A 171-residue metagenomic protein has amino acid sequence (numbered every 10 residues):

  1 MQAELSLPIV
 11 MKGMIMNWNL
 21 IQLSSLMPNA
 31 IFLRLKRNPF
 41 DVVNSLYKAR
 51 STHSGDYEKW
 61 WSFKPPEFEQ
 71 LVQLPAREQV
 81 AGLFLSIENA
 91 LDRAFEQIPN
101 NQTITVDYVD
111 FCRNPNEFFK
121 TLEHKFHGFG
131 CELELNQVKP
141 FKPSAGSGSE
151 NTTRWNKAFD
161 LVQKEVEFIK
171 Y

Functional and structural regions predicted by a protein language model:
M1-L35: PAPS-dependent sulfotransferase catalytic domain
M14-N17, P39, D110-C112: Short, flexible loop/turn elements at secondary-structure junctions
N17-I21, V43, P115: Short, well-ordered alpha-helical microsegments
Q22-P65: Long, well-ordered mid-to-C-terminal structural blocks that present hydrophobic/aromatic surfaces
Y47-Y171: PAPS-dependent sulfotransferases, especially Golgi type II membrane carbohydrate sulfotransferases
